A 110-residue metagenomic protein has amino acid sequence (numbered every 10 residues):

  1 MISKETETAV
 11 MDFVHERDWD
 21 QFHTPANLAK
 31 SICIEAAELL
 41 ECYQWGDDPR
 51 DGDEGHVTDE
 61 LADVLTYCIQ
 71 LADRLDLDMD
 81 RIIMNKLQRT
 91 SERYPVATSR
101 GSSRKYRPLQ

Functional and structural regions predicted by a protein language model:
M1-Q110: Flexible "arm" and connector segments at domain edges
